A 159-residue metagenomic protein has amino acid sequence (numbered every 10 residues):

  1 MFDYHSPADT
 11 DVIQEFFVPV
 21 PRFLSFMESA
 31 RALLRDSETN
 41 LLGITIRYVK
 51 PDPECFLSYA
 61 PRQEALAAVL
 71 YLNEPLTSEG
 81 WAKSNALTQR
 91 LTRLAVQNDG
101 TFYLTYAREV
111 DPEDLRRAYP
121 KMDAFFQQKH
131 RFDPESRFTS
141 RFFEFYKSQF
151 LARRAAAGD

Functional and structural regions predicted by a protein language model:
M1-R117: Substrate-recognition/cap regions that form aromatic- and gly/pro-loop-enriched pockets for small-molecule ligands
Q89, V96-D159: Activity-critical C-terminal alpha-helical subdomain
